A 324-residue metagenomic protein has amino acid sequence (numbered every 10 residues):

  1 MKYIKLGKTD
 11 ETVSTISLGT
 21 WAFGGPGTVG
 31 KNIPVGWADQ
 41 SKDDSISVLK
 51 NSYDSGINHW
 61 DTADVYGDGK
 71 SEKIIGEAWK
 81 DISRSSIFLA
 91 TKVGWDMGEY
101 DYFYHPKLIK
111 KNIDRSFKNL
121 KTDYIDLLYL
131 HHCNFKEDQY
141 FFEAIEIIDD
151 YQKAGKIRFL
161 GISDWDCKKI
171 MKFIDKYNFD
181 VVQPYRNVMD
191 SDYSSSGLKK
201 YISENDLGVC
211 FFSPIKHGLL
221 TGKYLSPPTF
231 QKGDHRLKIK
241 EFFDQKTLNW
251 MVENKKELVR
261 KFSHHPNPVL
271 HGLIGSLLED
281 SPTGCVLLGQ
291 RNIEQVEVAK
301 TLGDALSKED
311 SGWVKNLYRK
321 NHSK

Functional and structural regions predicted by a protein language model:
M1-I87: N-terminal binding-site loop/beta-alpha segment at the start of enzyme catalytic domains that lines or forms
Y3, C133-K324: Beta/alpha (TIM)-barrel catalytic core signal, keyed to glycine-rich beta->alpha loops juxtaposed to Asp/Glu that bind
L18, D61-T62, T91, I162 (+1 more regions): Hydrophobic residues in well-ordered beta-strands that form the structural core
N32-D44, K70, D101-K111, Q139-E143 (+1 more regions): Alpha-helix N-cap and loop-to-helix initiation/capping positions
D39-S52, Y104-N119, W165-K172: Short, acidic/polar
A63-E72, M97-E99, F135-Q139, V188-S194: Acidic-and-aromatic substrate-binding clefts and catalytic sites of carbohydrate-active enzymes
S85-G98, H131: A short, structured active-site edge motif that brings together acidic residues
F117-K136: Active-site groove signature of glycoside hydrolases
